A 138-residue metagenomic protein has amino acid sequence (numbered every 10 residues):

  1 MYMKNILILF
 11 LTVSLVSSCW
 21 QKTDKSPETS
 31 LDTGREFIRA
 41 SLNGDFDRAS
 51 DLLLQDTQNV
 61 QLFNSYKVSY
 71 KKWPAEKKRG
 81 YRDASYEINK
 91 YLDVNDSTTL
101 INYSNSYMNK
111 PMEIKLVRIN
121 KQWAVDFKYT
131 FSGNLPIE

Functional and structural regions predicted by a protein language model:
M1-M3: N-terminal secretory signal peptides that target proteins for export/translocation
I6-V16: Sec-dependent N-terminal signal peptides
T12-V13, N59, Y66, K115-V117: Intrinsically disordered, low-complexity regions enriched in Ser/Pro/Gly/Gln/His and often acidic
L15-S18, W123: A broad helix-preferring feature
C19-T23: Bacterial signal peptide processing site
S26, L31-D32, E36, S41-V94: Short solvent-exposed beta->alpha transition segments
A84-E138: Exposed beta-sheet edge and beta->alpha loop/turn motif
